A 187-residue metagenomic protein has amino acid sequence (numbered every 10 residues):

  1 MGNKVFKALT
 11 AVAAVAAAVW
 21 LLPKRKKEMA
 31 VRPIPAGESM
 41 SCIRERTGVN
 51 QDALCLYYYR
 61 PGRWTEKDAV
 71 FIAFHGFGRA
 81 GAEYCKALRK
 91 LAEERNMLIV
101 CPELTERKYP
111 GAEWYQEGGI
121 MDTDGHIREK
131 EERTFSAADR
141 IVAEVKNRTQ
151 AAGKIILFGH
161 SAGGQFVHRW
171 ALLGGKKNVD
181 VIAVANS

Functional and structural regions predicted by a protein language model:
M1-A11: Membrane-penetrating hydrophobic segments
V12-V70, A82-E83, E94, T123-H126 (+4 more regions): A domain-start/cap signature at the N-terminus of enzymes
R60-E66, K90, V145-Q150: Surface-exposed acidic, glycine-flexible loop patches that form ligand/cofactor-binding and adhesion interfaces
W64-P110: Short substrate-entry loop that stabilizes the transition state in hydrolases
A87-L91, G118, G174-K176: Glycine-rich, phosphate-binding/catalytic loops in enzymes
L104-T105, Q150-L157: Surface-exposed patches in mature extracellular/periplasmic domains of secreted proteins
T105-E132: Cap/lid segment of the alpha/beta-hydrolase catalytic domain
F135-G153: Conserved acidic catalytic loop of the alpha/beta-hydrolase fold
